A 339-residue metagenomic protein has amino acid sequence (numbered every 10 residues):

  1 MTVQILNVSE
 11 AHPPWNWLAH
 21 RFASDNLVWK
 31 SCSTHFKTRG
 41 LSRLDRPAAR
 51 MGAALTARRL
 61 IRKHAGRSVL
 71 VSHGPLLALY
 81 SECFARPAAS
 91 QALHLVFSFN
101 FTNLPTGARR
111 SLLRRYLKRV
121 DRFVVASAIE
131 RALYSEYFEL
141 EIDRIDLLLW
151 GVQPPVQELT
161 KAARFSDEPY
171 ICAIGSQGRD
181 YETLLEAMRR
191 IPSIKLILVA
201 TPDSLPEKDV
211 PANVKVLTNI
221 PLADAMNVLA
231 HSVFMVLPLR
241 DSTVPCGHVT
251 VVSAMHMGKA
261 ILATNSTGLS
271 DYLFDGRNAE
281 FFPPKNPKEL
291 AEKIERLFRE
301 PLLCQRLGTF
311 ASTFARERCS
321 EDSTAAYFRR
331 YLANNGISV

Functional and structural regions predicted by a protein language model:
D121-S135, L140-E158: Donor nucleotide-sugar binding/catalytic pocket of nucleotide-sugar-dependent glycosyltransferases
A163-R179, L185-R189, I197: Conserved donor-binding/catalytic core segment of Leloir-type glycosyltransferases
A200-L229, F234: Nucleotide-activated donor-binding/catalytic signature segment of Leloir-type glycosyltransferases, i.e., the conserved
E207-K208, S266-G276, E280-F281: Short acidic/histidine- and often glycine-rich active-site loop of Leloir-type glycosyltransferases that engages
A223, L237-S253, N265-D271: Nucleotide-sugar-dependent
L229-P245, K259-A260: Acidic donor-binding loop of glycosyltransferase active sites
D275-G276, E280-P287, E295-L302: Conserved acidic donor-binding segment of nucleotide-sugar-dependent glycosyltransferases
E289, R296, L303-R318, T324-R330: A short, well-ordered alpha-helix in the C-terminal region of glycosyltransferases
